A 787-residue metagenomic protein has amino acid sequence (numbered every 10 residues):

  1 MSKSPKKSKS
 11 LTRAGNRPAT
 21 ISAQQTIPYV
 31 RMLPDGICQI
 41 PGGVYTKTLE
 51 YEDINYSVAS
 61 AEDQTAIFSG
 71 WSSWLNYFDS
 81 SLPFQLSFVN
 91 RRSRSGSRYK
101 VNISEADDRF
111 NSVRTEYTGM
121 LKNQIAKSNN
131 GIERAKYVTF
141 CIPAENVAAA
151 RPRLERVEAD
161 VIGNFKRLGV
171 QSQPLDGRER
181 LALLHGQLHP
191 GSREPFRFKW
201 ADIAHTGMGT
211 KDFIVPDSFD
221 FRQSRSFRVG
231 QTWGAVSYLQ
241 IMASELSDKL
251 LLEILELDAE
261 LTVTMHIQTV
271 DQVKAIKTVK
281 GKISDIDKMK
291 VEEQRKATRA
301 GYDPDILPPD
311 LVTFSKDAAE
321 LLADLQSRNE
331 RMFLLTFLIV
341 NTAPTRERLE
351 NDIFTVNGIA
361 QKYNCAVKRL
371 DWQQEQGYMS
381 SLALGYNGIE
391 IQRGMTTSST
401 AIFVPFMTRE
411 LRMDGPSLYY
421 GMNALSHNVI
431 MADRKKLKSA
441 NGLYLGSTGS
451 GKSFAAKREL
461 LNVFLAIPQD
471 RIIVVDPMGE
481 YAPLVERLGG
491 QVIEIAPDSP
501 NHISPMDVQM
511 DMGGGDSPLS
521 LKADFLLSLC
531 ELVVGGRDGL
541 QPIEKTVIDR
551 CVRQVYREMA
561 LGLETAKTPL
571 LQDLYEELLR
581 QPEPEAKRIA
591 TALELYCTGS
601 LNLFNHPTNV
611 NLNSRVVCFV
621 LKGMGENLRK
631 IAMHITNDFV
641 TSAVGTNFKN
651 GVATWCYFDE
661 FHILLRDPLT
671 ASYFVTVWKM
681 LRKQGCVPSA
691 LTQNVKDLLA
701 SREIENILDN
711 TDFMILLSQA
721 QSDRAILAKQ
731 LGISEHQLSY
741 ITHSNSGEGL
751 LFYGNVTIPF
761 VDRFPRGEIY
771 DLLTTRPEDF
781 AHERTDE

Functional and structural regions predicted by a protein language model:
S2-T408: Extended, folded cores of ATP/NTP-driven motor/assembly subunits in large transport and secretion machines
I54, A61-S80, R91, E253-L255 (+11 more regions): P-loop NTPase motor domains
Y444: Hydrophobic anchor at the beta1->P-loop junction of P-loop NTPases
S447: P-loop (Walker A) phosphate-binding loop of NTP-binding proteins
S450-S504: Walker A/P-loop NTP-binding active-site region of P-loop NTPases, recognizing the glycine-rich GxxxxGKT/S
M478, A690-V695, S718-Q721: A short beta-strand-to-loop transition that corresponds to the Sensor-1 phosphate-sensing loop of AAA+ P-loop ATPases
G489-E494, E703-L716: A short helix-turn-beta junction within AAA+ P-loop NTPase domains corresponding to the substrate/partner-engaging
L731-D786: Conserved P-loop NTPase
